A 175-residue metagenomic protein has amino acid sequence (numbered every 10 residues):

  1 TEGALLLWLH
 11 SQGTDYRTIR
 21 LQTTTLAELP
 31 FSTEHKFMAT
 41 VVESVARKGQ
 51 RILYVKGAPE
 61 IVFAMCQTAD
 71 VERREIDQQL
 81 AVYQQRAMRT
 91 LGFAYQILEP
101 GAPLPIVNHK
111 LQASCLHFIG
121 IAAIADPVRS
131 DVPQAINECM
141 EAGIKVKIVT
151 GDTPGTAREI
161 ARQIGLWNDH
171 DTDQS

Functional and structural regions predicted by a protein language model:
T1-F118, I124, N137-E138, V146-L166: Cytosolic catalytic regions of ATP/NTP-dependent phosphoryl-transfer enzymes
T23, Q134, Q174-S175: Residue-level signal for alpha-helical context at structural boundaries
V128-E138: The conserved cystathionine-beta-synthase
A142: Glycine-rich, often acidic-flanked micro-motifs that create phosphate/phosphodiester-binding or positioning elements
W167-S175: Conserved RecA-like helicase motor-core motifs
